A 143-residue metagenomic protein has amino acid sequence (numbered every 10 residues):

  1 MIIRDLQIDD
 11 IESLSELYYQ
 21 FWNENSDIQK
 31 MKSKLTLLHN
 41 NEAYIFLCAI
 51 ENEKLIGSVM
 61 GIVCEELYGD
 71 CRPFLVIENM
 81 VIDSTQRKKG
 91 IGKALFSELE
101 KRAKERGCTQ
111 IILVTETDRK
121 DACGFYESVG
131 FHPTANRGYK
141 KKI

Functional and structural regions predicted by a protein language model:
M1, E53-S58, L75: Glycine-rich phosphate/pyrophosphate-binding loop shared by adenosine-nucleotide-utilizing enzymes
M1-L14: A short beta-loop-alpha structural element at the N-terminal edge of CoA-dependent acyl/N-acetyltransferase catalytic
S15-L37: Conserved GNAT-fold acetyl-CoA-binding loop/helix
L38-C48, V76: A short helix-loop-beta-strand connector motif used in the catalytic cores of GNAT acetyltransferases and, in some
C48, K54-V63, V81: Conserved beta-strand in the GNAT
I82, K88-K101, S128: Conserved acetyl-CoA-binding loop-helix of GNAT-fold acetyltransferases
K93, E105, T117-A135, K141: Conserved active-site alpha-helix within GNAT-family acetyltransferase domains
A103-T115: Conserved GNAT acetyl-CoA-binding A-motif
